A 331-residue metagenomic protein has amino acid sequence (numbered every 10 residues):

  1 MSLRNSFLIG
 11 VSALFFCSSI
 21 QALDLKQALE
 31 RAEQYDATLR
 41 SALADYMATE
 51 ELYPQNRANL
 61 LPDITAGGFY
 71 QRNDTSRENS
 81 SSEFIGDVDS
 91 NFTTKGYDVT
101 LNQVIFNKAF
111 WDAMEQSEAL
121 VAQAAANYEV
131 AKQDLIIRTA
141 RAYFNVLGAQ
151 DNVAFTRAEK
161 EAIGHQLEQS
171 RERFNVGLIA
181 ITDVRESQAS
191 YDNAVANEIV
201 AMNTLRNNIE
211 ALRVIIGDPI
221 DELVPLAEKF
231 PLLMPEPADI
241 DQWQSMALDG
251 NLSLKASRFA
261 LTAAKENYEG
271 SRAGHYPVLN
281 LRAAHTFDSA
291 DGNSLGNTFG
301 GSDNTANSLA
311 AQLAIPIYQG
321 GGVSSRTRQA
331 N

Functional and structural regions predicted by a protein language model:
S2-Q21: Gram-negative bacterial Sec-dependent N-terminal signal peptides
I20-F69, T75, I220, L226-T262 (+1 more regions): Bacterial Sec-pathway N-terminal export signals of envelope proteins
R40-A44, P54-L61, N91-F92, I105-K132 (+5 more regions): Sec/SRP-type N-terminal targeting helices
S41-N56, A131, L135-A154, H165 (+4 more regions): Amphipathic alpha-helical coiled-coil segments
G67-Q103, L226-P237, E269, R282-Q319: Small/polar, glycine/serine/threonine/aspartate-rich low-complexity segments that form flexible
K132-L248: Periplasmic alpha-helical coiled-coil/stalk elements that build and connect Gram-negative outer-membrane
